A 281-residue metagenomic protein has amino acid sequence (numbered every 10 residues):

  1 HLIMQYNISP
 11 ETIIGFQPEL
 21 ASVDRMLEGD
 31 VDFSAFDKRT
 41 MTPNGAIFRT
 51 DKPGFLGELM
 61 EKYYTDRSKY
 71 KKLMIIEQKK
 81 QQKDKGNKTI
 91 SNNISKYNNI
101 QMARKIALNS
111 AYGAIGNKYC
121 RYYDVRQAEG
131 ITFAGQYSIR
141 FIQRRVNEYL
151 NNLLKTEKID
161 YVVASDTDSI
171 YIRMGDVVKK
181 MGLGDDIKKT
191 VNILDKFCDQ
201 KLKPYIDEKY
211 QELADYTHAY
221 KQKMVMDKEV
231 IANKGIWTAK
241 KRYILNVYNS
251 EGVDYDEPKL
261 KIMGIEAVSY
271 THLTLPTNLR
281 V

Functional and structural regions predicted by a protein language model:
H1-R145, Y149, L153: Helical catalytic core of nucleic-acid polymerases
R67, I159-G175: Catalytic palm active-site di-aspartate
K80-K85, L150-D166, E212-M224: Short, glycine/acidic-rich hinge or "gate" loops at secondary-structure transitions that mediate conformational
Y171-F197: Catalytic palm subdomain of template-directed nucleic-acid polymerases, centered on the conserved carboxylate motif
Q200-E212: Phosphate/diphosphate-binding loops
M224-A239: Short, conserved secondary-structure transition motifs
L245-G264: Polar, glycine-rich mid-to-C-terminal structural blocks that act as macromolecule-binding/assembly scaffolds
T271-T277: Conserved small/polar residues in nucleotide/adenosyl-binding loops
